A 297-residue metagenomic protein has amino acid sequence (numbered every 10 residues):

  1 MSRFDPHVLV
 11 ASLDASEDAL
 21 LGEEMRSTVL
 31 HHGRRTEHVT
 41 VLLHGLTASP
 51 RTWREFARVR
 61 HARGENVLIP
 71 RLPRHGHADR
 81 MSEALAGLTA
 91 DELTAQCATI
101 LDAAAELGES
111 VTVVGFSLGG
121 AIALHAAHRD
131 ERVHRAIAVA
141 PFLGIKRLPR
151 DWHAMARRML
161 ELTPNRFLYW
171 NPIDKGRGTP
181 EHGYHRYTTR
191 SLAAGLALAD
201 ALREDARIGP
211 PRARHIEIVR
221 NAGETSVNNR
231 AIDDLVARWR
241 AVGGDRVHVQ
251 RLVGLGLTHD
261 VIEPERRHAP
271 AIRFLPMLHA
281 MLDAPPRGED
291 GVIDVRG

Functional and structural regions predicted by a protein language model:
M1-V39, D290-G297: Flexible, membrane-associating and regulatory peripheral segments of lipid-active enzymes
S2-L21, P141-I208, G223, Q250-F274: The alpha/beta-hydrolase serine catalytic core
L21-H75: Short, surface-exposed "cap/lid" segments of acyl-processing enzymes
G33-R34, G183-L255, A269-D283, E289-D290 (+1 more regions): Serine-hydrolase catalytic core
R71-A78, F142, L255: Short beta-to-alpha linker loops that shape the active-site pocket of alpha/beta-hydrolase fold enzymes
A78-L107: Catalytic nucleophile-loop/oxyanion-hole region of alpha/beta-hydrolase and closely related hydrolase-like folds
V114-G119, A123: Gly/Ala-rich beta-loop-alpha elbow adjacent to hydrolase catalytic centers
